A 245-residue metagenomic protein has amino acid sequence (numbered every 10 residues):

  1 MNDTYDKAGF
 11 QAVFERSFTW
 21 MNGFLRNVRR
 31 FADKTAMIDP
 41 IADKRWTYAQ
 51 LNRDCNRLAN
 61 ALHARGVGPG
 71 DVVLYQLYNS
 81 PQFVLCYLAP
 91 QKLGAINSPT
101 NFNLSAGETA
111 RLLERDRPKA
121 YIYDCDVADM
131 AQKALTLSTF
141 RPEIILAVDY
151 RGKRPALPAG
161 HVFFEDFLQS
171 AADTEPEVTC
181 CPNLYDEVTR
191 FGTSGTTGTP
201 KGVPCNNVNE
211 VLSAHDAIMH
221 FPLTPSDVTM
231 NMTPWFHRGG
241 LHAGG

Functional and structural regions predicted by a protein language model:
G9-F18, A134, K153-E187: Flexible, low-complexity linker/hinge segments
E15-A36, R53: A short N-terminal helical cap/helix-turn-helix that marks the beginning of AMP-binding/adenylate-forming
F24-L25, H63, P81-T100, T109-A110 (+2 more regions): Hydrophobic alpha-helical segments in the ANL/AMP-binding
D33, L146-A147, V162, Q169-G192 (+2 more regions): Conserved pre-ATP/AMP-binding loop-to-beta segment of ANL
D33-S80, V84-L88, S105-A110, E165-D166: Conserved AMP-binding/adenylate-forming core of the ANL superfamily
R45-A49, V188-L212: Conserved AMP-binding A3 loop
A64-R65, K92-Q169: Structural core segment of the AMP-binding/adenylate-forming
V211-M232, F236-G245: Conserved AMP-binding/adenylation subdomain of ANL enzymes
